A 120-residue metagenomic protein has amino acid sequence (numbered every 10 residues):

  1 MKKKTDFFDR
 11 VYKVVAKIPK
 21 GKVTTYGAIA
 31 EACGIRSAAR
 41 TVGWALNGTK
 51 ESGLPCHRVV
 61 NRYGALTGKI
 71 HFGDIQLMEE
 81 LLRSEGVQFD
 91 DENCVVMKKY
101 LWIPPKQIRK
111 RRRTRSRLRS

Functional and structural regions predicted by a protein language model:
M1-S120: Nucleic acid-binding interface residues in structured DNA/RNA-binding domains, emphasizing the DNA-engaging scaffolds
